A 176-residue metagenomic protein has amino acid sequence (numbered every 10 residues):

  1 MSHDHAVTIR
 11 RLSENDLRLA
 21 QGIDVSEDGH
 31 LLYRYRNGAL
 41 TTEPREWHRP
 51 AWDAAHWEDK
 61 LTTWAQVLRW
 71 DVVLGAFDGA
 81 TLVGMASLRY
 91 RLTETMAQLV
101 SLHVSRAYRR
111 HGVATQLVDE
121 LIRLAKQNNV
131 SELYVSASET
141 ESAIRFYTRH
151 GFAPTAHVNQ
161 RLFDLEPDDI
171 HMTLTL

Functional and structural regions predicted by a protein language model:
H3, V135-T140, I144, H150 (+1 more regions): C-terminal "cap" of GNAT-fold acetyltransferases
H5-T8: Extreme N-terminal starter segment of soluble prokaryotic enzymes
R11-N15, L19-M96, V100, S105-R106 (+3 more regions): Acetyl-CoA-dependent GNAT
R109: Glycine-rich ATP-binding loop(s) of histidine-kinase-like ATPases
G112: Conserved G/P- and acidic residue-centered "switch" motifs that form tight phosphate/ATP-binding loops in soluble
A125-S138: Conserved GNAT acetyl-CoA-binding A-motif
